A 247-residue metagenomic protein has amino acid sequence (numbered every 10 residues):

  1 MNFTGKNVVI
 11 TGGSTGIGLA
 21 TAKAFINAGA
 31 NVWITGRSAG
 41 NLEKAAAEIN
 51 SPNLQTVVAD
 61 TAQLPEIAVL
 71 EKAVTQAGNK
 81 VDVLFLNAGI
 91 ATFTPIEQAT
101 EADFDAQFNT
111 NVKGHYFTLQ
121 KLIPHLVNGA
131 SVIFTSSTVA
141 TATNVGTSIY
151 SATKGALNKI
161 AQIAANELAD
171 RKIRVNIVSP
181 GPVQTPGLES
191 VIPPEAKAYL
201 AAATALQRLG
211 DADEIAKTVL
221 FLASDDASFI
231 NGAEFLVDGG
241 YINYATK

Functional and structural regions predicted by a protein language model:
N7, S14-G16: Conserved glycine-rich cofactor-binding loop
P95-I96, T100-F108, L188, L200: Substrate-binding pocket helix/loop in short-chain dehydrogenase/reductase
A99, T143-S151, I163, T246: Active-site loop-to-helix junction immediately N-terminal to the catalytic Tyr of the SDR YXXXK motif in Rossmann-fold
L119, T153, A161: Active-site helix of classical SDR
P124, N166-D170, S228: Alpha-helical segment proximal to the catalytic Tyr-Lys
T204-I215, D226: A conserved structural motif in NAD(P)-dependent oxidoreductases
L220, N231-K247: Short C-terminal tail/terminal secondary-structure segment of NAD(P)H-dependent dehydrogenase/reductase domains
